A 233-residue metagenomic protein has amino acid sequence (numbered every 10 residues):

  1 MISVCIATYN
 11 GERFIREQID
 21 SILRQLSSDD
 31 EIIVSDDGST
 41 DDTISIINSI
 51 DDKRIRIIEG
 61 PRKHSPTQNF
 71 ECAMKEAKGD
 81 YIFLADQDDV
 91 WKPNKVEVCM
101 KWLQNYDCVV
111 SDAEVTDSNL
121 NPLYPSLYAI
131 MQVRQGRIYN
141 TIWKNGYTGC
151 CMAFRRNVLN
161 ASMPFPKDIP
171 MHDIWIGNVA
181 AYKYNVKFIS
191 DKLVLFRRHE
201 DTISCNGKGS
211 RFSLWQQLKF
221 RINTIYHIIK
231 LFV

Functional and structural regions predicted by a protein language model:
G11-R24: Short, well-formed alpha-helical segments that are part of the catalytic scaffolds of diverse glycosyltransferases
R16, S39-S49, N94: Acidic helix N-cap motif at the loop->helix transition within catalytic regions of sugar-transfer enzymes
S21, D36-S45, V115: A conserved acidic beta->alpha catalytic loop
D29-G38, I58-G60: Short beta-strand/loop segment that forms part of the nucleotide-sugar
G60-A77: Glycine-rich, basic loop-to-helix element that forms the pyrophosphate-binding segment of sugar-nucleotide handling
I82: Short aromatic/hydrophobic "clamp" motif used to bind/position activated sugar donors
V96-L123: Conserved donor NDP-sugar-binding/catalytic core segment of glycosyltransferases
Q135-G207: Conserved nucleotide-sugar donor-binding catalytic segment
